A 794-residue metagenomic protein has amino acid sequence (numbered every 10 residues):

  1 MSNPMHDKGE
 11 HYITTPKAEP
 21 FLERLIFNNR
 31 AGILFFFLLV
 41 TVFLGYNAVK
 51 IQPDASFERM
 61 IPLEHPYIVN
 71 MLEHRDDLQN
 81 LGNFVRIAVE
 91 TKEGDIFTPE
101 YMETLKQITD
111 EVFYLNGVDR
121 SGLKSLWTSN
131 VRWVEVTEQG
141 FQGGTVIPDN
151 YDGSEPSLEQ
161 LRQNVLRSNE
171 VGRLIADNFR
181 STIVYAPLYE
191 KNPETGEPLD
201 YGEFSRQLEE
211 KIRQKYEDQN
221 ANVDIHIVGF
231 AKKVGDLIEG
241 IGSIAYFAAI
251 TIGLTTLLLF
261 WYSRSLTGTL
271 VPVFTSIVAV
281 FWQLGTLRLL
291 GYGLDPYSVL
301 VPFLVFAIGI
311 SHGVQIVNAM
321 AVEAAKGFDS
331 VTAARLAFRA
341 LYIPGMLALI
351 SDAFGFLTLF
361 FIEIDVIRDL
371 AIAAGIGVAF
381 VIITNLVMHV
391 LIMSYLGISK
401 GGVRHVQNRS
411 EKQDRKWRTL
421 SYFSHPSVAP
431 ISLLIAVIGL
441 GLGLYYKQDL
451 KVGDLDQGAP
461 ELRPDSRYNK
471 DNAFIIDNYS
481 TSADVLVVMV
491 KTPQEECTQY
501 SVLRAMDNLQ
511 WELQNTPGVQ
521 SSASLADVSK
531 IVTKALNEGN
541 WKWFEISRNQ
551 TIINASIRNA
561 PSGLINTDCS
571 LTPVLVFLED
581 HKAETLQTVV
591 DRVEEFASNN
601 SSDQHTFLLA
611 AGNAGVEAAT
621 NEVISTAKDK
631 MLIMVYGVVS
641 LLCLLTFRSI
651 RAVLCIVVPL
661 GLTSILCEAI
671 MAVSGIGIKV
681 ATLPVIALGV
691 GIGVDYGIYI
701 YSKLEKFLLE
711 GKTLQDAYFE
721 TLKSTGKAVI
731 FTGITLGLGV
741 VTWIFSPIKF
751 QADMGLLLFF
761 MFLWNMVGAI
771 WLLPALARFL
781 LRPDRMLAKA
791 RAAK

Functional and structural regions predicted by a protein language model:
S2-I252: Membrane-proximal extracytoplasmic
P4-A55, V390-Y395, S399, H405-D456 (+2 more regions): Signature of alpha-helical transmembrane segments and their immediate interfacial
E103, Y151-L266, R504-D507, Q550-Y636: Extracytoplasmic
I238-L294, F361-D365, K630-G675, F745: Interfacial segments of transmembrane alpha-helices in multi-pass membrane proteins
L258, M346-M388, S394, S640-L644 (+4 more regions): Hydrophobic, glycine/alanine-rich multi-pass transmembrane helices and their short helix-loop junctions in large
G268-I316, A652-S702, V741, G768-W771 (+1 more regions): Hydrophobic transmembrane alpha-helices and their membrane-interface caps in long multi-pass transport proteins
E323-I350, F707-I730, I734: Helix-loop junctions and hydrophobic alpha-helical segments within the transmembrane domains of large membrane
Y422-F423, S427-Q550: Juxtamembrane segments of multi-pass membrane proteins
